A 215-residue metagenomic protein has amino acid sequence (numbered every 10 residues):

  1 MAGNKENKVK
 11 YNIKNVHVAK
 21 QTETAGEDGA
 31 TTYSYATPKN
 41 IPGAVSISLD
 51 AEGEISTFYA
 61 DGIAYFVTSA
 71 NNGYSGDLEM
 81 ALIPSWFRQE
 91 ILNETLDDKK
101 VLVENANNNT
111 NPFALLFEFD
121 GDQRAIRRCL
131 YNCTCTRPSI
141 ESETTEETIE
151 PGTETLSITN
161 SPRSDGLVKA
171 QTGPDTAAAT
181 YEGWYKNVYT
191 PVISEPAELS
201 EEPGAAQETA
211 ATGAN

Functional and structural regions predicted by a protein language model:
M1-V9, G26-D28, P112-A114, F119 (+2 more regions): Short, structured interface segments that constitute the first stable element of a domain
A2, A25-D28, P42, E52 (+7 more regions): Feature targets compositionally biased, intrinsically disordered low-complexity regions with long contiguous runs
A2-R88, T134-T153: Solvent-exposed edge beta-strands and adjacent loop segments that serve as assembly or binding interfaces
N4-N7, N12-N15, N40, N71-N72 (+6 more regions): Detector for Asparagine
V9, T31-Y33, I63, C129 (+3 more regions): Intrinsically disordered, low-complexity segments enriched in small/polar residues
Y65-Y131: Structured, beta-strand-rich domain cores that present glycine/charged loop surfaces used to bind extended ligands
C133-A214: Mixed-charge, glycine-accented linear interaction segment located at domain edges/termini
